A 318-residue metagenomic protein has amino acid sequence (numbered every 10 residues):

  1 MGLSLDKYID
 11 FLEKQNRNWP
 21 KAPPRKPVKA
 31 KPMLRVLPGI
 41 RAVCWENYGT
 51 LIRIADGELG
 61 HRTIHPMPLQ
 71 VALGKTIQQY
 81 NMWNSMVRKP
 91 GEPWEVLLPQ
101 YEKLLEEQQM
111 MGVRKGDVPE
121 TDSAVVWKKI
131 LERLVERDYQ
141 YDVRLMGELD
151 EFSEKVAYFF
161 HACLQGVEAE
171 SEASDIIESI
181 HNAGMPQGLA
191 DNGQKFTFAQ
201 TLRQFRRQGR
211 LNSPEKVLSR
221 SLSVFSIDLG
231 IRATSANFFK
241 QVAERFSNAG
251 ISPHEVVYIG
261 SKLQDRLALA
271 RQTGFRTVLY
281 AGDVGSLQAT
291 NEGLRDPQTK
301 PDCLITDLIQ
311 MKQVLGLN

Functional and structural regions predicted by a protein language model:
M1-V43, W83-V87, S174, E178 (+1 more regions): Asp-based, Mg2+/Mn2+-dependent phosphohydrolase catalytic module
M33-L59: Asp-based phosphoryl-transfer active-site loop
T50, I54, K75, V125 (+6 more regions): Residue-level signal for well-ordered alpha-helical scaffold segments within enzymatic catalytic domains
A55-M67, K115-D117, F198-R207, Q288-T290: Short, flexible/disordered intra-domain loops and linkers
M67, V71, T121-K129, S171-S174 (+3 more regions): A structural signal for well-ordered alpha-helical segments within the folded catalytic domains of diverse enzymes
A72-Y158: A metal-dependent, Asp-based hydrolase signature
D117-V125, Y158-L189: Short, acidic loop-to-helix structural element flanking the phosphoryl-transfer center in phosphate-processing enzymes
D138-C163, V242-I259: Long, low-complexity, intrinsically disordered polar/charged segments
